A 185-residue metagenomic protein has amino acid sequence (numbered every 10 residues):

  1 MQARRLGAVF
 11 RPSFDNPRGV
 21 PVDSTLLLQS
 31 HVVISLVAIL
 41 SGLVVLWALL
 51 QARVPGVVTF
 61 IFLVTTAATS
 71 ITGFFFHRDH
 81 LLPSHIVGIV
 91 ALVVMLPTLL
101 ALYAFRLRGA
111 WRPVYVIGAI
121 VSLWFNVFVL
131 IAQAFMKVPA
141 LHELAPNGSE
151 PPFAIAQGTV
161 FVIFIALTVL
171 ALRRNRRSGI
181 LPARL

Functional and structural regions predicted by a protein language model:
Q2-P21: Short, Lys/Arg-enriched N-terminal segments with co-localized hydrophobic residues within the first ~10-30 amino acids
P21-L185: Polytopic transmembrane helical bundles with strong interfacial aromatic enrichment
